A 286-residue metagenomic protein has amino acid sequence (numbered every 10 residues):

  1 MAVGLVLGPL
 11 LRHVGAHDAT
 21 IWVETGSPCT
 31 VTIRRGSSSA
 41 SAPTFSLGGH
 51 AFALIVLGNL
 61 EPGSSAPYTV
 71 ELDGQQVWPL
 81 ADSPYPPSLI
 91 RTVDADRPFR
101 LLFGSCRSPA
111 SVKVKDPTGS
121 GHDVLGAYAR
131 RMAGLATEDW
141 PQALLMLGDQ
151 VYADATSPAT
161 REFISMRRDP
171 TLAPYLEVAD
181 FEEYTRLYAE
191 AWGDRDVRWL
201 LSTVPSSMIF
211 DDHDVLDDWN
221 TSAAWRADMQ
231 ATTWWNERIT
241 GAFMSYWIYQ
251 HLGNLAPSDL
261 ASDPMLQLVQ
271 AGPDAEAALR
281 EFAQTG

Functional and structural regions predicted by a protein language model:
M1-G286: Extended recognition/assembly regions associated with phosphoester-bond processing machinery
